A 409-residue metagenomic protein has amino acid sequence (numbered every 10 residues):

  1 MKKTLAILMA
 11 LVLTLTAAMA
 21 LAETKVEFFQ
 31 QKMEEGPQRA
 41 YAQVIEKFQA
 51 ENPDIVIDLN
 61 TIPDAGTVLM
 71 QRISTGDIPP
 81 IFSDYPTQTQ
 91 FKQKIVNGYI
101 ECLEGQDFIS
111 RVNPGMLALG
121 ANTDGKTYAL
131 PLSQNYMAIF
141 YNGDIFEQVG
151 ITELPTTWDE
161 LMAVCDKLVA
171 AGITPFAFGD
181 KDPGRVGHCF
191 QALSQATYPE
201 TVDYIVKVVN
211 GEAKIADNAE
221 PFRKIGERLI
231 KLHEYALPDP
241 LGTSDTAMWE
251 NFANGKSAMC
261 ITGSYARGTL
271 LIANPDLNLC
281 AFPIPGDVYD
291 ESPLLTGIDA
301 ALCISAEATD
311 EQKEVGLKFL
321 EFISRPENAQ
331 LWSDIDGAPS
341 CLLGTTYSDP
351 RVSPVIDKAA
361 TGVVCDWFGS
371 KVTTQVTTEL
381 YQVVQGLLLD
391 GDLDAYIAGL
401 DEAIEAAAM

Functional and structural regions predicted by a protein language model:
A6, A18-K92, V96, F108 (+8 more regions): Conserved N-terminal structural module of periplasmic/extracytoplasmic solute-binding proteins
Q31, D84, T89-Q93, E227-E311: Extracytoplasmic/periplasmic substrate-binding proteins
E46-E51, T75, K126, Q148-V149 (+2 more regions): Extracytoplasmic/periplasmic substrate-recognition and gating elements
N60-V68, T156-M162, P240-N254: Short helix-initiation/N-cap motifs at beta->coil->alpha
Y85-F140, M162, C189-Q191, C280-F282: Hinge/lid segment of periplasmic solute-binding proteins
Y128-L130, M137, M162-G211, S257: Extracytoplasmic/periplasmic solute-binding protein
E147, Q330, A360-M409: Conserved C-terminal helix/tail region of periplasmic/extracytoplasmic solute-binding proteins
K167, K207-L241: Glycine-centered hinge/linker elements that transmit conformational signals in sensory and ligand-binding systems
